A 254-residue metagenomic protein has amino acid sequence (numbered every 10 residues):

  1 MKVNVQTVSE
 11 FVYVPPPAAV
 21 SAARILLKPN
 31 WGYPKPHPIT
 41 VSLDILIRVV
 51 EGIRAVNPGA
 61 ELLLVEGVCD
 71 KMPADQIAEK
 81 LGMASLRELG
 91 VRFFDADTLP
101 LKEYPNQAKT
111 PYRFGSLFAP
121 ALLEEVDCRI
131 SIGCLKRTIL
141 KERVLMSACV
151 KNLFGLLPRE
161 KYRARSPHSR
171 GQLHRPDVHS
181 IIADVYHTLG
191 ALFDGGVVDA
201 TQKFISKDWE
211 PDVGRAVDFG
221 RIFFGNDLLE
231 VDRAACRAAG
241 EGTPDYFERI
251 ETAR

Functional and structural regions predicted by a protein language model:
M1-R254: N-terminal and secondary-structure boundary signal
